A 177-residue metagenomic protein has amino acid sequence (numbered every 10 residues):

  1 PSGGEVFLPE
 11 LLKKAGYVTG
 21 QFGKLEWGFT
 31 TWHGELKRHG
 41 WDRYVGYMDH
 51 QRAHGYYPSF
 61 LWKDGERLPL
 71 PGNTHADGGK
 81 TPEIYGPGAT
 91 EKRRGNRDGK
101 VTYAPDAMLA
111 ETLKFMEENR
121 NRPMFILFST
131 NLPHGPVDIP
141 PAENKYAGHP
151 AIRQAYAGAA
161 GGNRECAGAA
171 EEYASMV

Functional and structural regions predicted by a protein language model:
P1-L8, G28-F29: His/Cys-centered metal/cofactor-coordination and adjacent catalytic loops
F7, T19, P105: Ser/Thr-centric signal marking residues that sit in or immediately flank functional binding/regulatory motifs
L8-K14, T112: Structural element of the ATP-grasp superfamily
K13-G20, H39-R43, N119-I126, A169: Loop/turn elements at helix/coil->beta-strand transitions in domains of secreted/extracellular proteins
K24: Active-site glycine-centered loops adjacent to acidic/histidine catalytic or metal-binding residues that shape
W27, T31, H50-V177: Active-site-proximal cap/lid insertion segments
G34-H54: Acidic, His- and aromatic-enriched active-site or binding-groove loops in soluble protein domains that engage sugars
